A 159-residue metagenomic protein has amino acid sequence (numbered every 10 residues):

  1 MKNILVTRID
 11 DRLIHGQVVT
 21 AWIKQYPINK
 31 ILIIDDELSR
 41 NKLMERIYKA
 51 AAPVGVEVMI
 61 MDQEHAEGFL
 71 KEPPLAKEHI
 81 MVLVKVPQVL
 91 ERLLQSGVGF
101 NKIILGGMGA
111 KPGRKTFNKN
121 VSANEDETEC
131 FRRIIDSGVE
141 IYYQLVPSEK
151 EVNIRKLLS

Functional and structural regions predicted by a protein language model:
K2-A52, E57: Long, hydrophobic N-terminal alpha-helical segment
N3-T7, N29-L32, E57-M59, E78-V82 (+2 more regions): Structural motif
D10-L13, D62, A123: A general structural motif
T20-A21, L70, R92-L94, E129-R133: A generic local secondary-structure boundary/capping motif
S39-N41, A66-E67, A110-G113: Short gly/pro/ser/thr-enriched loop/turn and capping motifs at secondary-structure boundaries
K49-A51, K77, N120-V121: Short, hinge-like loop/turn segments at secondary-structure boundaries
M61-G106: Ordered, amphipathic secondary-structure segments that act as subunit-interaction surfaces in large macromolecular
S96, N101-S159: Glycine-rich, aromatic-bearing surface loops/beta-hairpins
